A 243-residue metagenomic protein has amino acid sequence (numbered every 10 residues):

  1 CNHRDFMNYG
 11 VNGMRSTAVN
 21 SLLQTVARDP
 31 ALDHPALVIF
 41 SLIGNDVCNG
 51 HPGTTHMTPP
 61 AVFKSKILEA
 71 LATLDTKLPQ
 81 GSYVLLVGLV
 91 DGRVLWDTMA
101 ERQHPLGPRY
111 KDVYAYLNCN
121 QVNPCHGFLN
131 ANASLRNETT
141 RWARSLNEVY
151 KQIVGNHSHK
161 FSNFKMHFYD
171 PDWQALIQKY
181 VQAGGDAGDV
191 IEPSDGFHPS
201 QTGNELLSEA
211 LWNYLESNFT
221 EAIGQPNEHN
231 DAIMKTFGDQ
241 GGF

Functional and structural regions predicted by a protein language model:
C1-A72, I233-G238: Conserved SGNH/GDSL esterase-like catalytic core that processes O-acyl groups on lipids and polysaccharides
C1-N12, A18-S21, Q103-P124, A183-D186 (+1 more regions): A compositional signature for long Ser/Thr(±Pro)-rich, low-complexity
N2-D5, L32-V38, L78-V84, H159-H167: Loop/turn elements at helix/coil->beta-strand transitions in domains of secreted/extracellular proteins
Y9-M14, F40-N45, V87-D91, Y169-Q174 (+1 more regions): Active-site-proximal beta-strand/loop segments in catalytic clefts of secreted hydrolases
S21-Q24, A61, S65-A72, T76 (+5 more regions): Solvent-exposed, polar/charged alpha-helical surfaces in well-ordered, non-transmembrane soluble domains, broadly
Q24-R28, I43, A72-Q80, K151 (+2 more regions): Sec-exported extracytoplasmic/periplasmic mature domains
D46-A61, G92-R144: Serine-dependent acyl-ester chemistry module
Y116-F243: Conserved catalytic region of serine esterases and O-acyltransferases that act on ester linkages in lipids
